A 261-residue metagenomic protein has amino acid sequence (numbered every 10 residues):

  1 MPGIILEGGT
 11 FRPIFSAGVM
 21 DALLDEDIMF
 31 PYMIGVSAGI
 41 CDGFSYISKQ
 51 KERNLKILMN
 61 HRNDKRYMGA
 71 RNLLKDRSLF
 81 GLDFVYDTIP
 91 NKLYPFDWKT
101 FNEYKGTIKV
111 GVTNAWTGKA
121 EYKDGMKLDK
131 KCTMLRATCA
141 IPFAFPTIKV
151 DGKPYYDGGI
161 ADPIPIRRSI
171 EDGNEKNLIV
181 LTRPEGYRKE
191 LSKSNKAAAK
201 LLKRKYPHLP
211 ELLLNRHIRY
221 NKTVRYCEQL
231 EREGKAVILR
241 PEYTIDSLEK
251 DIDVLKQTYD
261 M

Functional and structural regions predicted by a protein language model:
M1-V36, F44-M261: Patatin-like phospholipase
